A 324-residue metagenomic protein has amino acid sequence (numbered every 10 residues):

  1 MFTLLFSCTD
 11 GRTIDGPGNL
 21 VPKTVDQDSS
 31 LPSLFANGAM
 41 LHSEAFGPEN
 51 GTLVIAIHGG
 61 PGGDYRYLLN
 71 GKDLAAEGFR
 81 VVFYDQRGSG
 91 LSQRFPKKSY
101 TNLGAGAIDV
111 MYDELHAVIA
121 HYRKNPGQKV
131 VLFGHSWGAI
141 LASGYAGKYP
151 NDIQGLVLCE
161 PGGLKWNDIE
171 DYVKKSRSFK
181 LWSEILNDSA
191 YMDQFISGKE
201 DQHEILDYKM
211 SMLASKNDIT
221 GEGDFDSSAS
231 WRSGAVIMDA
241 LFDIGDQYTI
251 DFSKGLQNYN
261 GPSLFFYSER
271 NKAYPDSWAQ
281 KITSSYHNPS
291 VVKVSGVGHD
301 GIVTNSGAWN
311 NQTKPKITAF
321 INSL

Functional and structural regions predicted by a protein language model:
F46-R94: Conserved HGGG/HGGXW glycine-rich cap/lid loop of the alpha/beta-hydrolase fold
G63-R66, Q86-G106, N167, I302: Glycine-rich "HGGG/HGxG" loop immediately N-terminal to the catalytic nucleophile of the alpha/beta-hydrolase
V110-Q128: Conserved acidic catalytic loop of the alpha/beta-hydrolase fold
Q128-E170: Conserved hydrolase catalytic core segment
L156-Y191: Flexible "cap/lid" loop of the alpha/beta hydrolase fold
S176-R177, L186-G261: Alpha/beta-hydrolase
L264-V294: Conserved loop-alpha-helix segment in the C-terminal half of the alpha/beta-hydrolase fold that carries the catalytic
P289-L324: Catalytic active-site module of serine/aspartate enzymes centered on a nucleophile-bearing elbow/loop
